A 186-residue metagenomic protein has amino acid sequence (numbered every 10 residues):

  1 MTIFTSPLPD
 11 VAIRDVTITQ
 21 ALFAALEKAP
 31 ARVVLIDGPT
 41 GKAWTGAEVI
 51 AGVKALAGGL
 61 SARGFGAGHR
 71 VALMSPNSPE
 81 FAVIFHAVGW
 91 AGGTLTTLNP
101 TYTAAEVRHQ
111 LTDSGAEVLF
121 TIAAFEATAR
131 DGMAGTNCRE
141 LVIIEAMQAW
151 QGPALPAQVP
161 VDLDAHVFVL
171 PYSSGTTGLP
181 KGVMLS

Functional and structural regions predicted by a protein language model:
M1-V16: Flexible, non-catalytic linker and terminal segments flanking ANL/adenylate-forming cores
I13-V34: A short N-terminal helical cap/helix-turn-helix that marks the beginning of AMP-binding/adenylate-forming
R14, V34-H86, T103-R108: Conserved AMP-binding/adenylate-forming core of the ANL superfamily
P30-A31, A154-Y172, L179: Conserved pre-ATP/AMP-binding loop-to-beta segment of ANL
A43-A47, F168-S186: Conserved AMP-binding A3 loop
A62-R63, V83, W90-V161: Structural core segment of the AMP-binding/adenylate-forming
V71, V88, L119, V167 (+1 more regions): Conserved S/T- and glycine-rich ATP-binding loop of Class I adenylate-forming
P76, P100, L185: Short, conserved catalytic or interaction motifs in soluble domains
